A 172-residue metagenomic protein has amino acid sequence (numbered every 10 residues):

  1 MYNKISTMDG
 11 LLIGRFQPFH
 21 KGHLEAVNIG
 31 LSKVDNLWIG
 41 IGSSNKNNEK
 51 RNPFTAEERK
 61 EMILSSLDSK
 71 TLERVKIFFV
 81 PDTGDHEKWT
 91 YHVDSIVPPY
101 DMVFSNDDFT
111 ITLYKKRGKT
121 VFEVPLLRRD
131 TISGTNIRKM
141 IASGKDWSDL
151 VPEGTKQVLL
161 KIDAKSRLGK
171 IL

Functional and structural regions predicted by a protein language model:
M1-L172: Nucleotidyltransferase catalytic core that binds NTPs
